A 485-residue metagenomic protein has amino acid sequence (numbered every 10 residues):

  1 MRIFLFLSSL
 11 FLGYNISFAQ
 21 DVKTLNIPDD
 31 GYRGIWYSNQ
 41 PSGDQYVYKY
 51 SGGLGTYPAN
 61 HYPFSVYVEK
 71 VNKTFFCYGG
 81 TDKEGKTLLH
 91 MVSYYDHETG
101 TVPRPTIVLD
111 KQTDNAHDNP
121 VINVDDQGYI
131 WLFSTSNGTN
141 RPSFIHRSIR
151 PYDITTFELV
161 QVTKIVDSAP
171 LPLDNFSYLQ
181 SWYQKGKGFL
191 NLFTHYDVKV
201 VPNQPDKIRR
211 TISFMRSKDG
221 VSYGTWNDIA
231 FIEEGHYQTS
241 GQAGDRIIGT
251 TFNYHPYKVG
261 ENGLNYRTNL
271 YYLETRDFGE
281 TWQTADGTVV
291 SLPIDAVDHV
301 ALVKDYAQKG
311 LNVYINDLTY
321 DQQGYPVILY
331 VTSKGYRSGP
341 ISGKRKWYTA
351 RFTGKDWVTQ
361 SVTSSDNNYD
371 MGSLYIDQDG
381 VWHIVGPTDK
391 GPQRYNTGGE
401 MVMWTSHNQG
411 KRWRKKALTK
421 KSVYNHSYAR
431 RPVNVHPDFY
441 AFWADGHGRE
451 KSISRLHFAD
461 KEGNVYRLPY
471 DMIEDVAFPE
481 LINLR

Functional and structural regions predicted by a protein language model:
M1-D21: Bacterial Sec-dependent N-terminal signal peptides
D21-R485: Extracellular, repeat-based ectodomains that mediate carbohydrate processing or recognition
